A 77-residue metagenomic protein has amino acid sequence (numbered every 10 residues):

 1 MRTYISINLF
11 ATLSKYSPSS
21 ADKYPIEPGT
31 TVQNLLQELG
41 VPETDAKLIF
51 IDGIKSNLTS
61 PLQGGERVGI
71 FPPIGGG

Functional and structural regions predicted by a protein language model:
M1-G76: Ubiquitin-like/PB1-type beta-grasp interaction modules and other compact soluble beta-rich domains
